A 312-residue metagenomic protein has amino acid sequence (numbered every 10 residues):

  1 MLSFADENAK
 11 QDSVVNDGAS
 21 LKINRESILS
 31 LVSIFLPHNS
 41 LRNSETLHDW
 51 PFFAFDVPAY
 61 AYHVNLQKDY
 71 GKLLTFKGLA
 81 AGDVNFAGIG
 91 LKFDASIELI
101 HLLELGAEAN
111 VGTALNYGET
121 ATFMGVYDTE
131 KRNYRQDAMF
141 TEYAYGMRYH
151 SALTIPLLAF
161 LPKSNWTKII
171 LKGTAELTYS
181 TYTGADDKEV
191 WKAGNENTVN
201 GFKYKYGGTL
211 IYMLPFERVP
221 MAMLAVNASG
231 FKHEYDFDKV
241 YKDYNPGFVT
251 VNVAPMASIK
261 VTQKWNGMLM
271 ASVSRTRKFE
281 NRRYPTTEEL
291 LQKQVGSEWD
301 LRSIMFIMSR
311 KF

Functional and structural regions predicted by a protein language model:
D6-Y70: Outer-membrane beta-barrel initiation region
Q11, N16, H38-H48, G90-F93 (+5 more regions): Outer-membrane beta-barrel translocator domains and adjoining extracellular loop/strand segments of Gram-negative
R25-S33, S44-P51, L73-F86, L91-F93 (+3 more regions): Transmembrane beta-strand segments that form the barrel wall of outer-membrane beta-barrel proteins
L31-H38, F52-A61, K68, G82-F86 (+8 more regions): Transmembrane beta-strands of outer-membrane beta-barrel pores
D49-F52, L79-A81, Y134-M139, K188-V199 (+2 more regions): Extracellular loop and loop/strand-boundary signature of outer-membrane beta-barrel proteins
F52-A61, A80-F93, L99-L102, F216-R218 (+5 more regions): Solvent-exposed loop/turn segments connecting transmembrane beta-strands in outer-membrane beta-barrel proteins
G71-F76, H101-L105, A159-L171, P215-M223 (+1 more regions): Repeated loop/turn-to-beta-strand initiation elements of outer-membrane beta-barrel proteins
Y149-H150, T154, V295-F312: Outer-membrane beta-barrel "beta-signal"
